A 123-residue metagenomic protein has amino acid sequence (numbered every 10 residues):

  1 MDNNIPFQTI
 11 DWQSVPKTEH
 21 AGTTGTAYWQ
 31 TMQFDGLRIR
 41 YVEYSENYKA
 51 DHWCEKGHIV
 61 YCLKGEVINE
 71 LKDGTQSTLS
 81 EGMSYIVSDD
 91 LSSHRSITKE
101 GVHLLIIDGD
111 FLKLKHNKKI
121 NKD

Functional and structural regions predicted by a protein language model:
M1-R40, N121-D123: A short, N-terminal "cap"/entry segment at the start of jelly-roll beta-barrel domains of the cupin/DSBH fold
T31, I39-Y41, I59, S84-I86 (+1 more regions): Conserved hydrophobic/aromatic beta-strand scaffold that supports enzyme active sites
D35-C54, S88-L91: Conserved short histidine dyad/triad with adjacent acidic residue
W53-N69: Short, conserved beta-strand element in jelly-roll/cupin
D73-D90: Short acidic-glycine-tyrosine-enriched beta hairpin
D89-L114: Ligand-binding loop in jelly-roll beta-barrel domains
K115-I120: Short, charged, solvent-exposed linker or helix-capping segments at domain edges/interfaces that act as flexible hinges
